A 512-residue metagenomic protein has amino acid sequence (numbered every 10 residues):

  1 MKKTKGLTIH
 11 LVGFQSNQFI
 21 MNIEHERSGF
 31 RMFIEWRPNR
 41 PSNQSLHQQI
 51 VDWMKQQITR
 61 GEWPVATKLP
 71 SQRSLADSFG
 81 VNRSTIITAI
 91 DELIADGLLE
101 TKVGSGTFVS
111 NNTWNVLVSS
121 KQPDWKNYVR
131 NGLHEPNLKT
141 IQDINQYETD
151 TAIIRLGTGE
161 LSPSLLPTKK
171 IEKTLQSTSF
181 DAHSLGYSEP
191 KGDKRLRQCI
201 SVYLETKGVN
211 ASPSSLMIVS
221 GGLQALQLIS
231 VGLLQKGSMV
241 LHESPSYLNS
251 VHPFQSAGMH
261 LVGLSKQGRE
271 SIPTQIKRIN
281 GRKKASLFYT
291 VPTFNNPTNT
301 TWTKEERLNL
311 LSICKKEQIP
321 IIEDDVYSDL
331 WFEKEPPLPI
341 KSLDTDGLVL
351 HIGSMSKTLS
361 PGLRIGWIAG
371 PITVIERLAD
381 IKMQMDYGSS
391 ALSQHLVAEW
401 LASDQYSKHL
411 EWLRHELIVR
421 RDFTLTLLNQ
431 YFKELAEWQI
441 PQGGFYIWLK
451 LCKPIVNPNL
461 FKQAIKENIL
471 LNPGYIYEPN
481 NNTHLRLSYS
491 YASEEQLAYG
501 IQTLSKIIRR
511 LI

Functional and structural regions predicted by a protein language model:
M1-K173, M383-S389, Q439, L451 (+4 more regions): N-terminal basic, amphipathic alpha-helical segments
F79, A257, K316-E317, G347 (+2 more regions): Helix C-cap/helix->beta junction micro-motif
T101, A211, L471: Short beta-strand "wing" residues that participate in macromolecule-binding interfaces
T178, H183-E317, D329-L330, E335-L343 (+2 more regions): Conserved core of the PLP fold type I
D324: Glycine-centered flexible beta-alpha turn that most often forms the glycine-rich phosphate-binding loop
T345-H415: Conserved core segment of the aminotransferase class I/II
H415-L425, A436-K450: Conserved glycine-rich beta-strand-loop-beta hairpin in the small C-terminal domain of fold type I
I465-R486: Conserved PLP cofactor-binding pocket of PLP-dependent enzymes
